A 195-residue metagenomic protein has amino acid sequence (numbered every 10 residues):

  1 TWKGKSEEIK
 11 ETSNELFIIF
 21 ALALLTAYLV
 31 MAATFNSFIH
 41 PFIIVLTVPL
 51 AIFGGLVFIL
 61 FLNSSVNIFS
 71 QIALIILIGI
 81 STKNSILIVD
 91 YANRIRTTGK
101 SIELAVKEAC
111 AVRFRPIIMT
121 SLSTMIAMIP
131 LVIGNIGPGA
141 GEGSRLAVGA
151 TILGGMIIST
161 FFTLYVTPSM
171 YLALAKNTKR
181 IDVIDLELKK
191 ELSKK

Functional and structural regions predicted by a protein language model:
T1-A23, A32-F35, E103-A105: Extracytoplasmic/periplasmic membrane-proximal domains and adjacent transmembrane bundles of envelope biogenesis
E7, N93, Y171: Short, glycine-/Ser/Thr-/acidic-enriched flexible segments
I18, R115, A127, K179-V183: Residue-level marker of structural boundaries
I18-A21, I68-L74, A147-A150: Alpha-helical transmembrane segments of integral membrane proteins
T26-V112, I118-G137, G154, I158 (+1 more regions): Hydrophobic transmembrane alpha-helices and their membrane-interface caps in long multi-pass transport proteins
K107, G137-A140, S144, Y165-K195: Interfacial helix-loop-helix hairpins and adjacent transmembrane helices of multi-pass alpha-helical membrane proteins
E142-I157: Structural signal for the N-terminal portions of transmembrane helices and their immediately preceding loop/interface
